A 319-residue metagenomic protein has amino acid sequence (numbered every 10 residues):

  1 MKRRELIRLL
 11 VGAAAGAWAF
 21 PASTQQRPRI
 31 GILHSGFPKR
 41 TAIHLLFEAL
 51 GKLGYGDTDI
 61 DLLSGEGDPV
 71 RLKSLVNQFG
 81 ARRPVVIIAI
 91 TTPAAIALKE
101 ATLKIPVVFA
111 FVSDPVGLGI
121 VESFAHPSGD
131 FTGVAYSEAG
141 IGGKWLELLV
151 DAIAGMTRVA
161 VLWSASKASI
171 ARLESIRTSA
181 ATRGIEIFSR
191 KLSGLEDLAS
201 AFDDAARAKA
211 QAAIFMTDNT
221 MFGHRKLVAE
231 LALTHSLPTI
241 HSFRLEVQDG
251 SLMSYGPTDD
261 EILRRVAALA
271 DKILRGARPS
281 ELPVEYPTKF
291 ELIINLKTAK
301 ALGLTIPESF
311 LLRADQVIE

Functional and structural regions predicted by a protein language model:
M1-E319: Short hydrophobic alpha-helices and adjacent helix-cap/hinge residues
